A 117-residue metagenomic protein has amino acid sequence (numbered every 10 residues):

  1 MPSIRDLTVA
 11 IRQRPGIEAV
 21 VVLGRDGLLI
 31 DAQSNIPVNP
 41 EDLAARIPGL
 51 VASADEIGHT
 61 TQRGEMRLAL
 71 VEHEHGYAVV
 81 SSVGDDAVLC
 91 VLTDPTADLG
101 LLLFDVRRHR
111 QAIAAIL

Functional and structural regions predicted by a protein language model:
M1-L117: Non-catalytic interaction/Regulatory regions outside core domains
